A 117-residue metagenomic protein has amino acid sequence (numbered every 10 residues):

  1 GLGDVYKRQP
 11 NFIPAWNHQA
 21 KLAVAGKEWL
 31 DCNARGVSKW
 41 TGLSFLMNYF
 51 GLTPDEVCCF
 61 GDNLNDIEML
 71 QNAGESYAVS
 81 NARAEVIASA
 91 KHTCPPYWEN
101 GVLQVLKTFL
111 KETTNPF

Functional and structural regions predicted by a protein language model:
G1, C59, S76, E99: Short glycine/serine/threonine-biased micro-segments
G3-F60, L64-M69, N81: Conserved acidic, metal-coordinating active-site core of Asp-based, Mg2+-dependent phosphoryl-transfer enzymes
C58-F60, Y77, H92-C94: Hydrophobic/aromatic beta-strand patches that form the interior of the parallel beta-sheet core in alpha/beta enzyme
N72, S80-F117: Asp-based, Mg2+/Mn2+-dependent phosphohydrolase catalytic module
